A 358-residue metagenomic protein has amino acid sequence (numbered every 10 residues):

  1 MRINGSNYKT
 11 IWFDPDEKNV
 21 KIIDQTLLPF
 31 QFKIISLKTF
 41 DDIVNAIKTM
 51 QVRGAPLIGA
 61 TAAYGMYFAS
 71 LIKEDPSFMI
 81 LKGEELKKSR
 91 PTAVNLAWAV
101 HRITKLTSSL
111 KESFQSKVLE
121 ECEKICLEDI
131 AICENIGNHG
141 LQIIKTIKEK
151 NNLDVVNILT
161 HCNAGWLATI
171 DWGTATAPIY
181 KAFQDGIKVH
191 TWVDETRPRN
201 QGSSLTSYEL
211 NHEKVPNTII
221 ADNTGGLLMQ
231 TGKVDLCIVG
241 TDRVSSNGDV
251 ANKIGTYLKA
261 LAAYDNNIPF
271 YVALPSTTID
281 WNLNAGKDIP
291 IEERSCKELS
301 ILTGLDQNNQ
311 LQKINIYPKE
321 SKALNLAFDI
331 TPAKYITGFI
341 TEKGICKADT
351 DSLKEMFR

Functional and structural regions predicted by a protein language model:
M1-D41: Positively charged, low-complexity intrinsically disordered leader regions
I23, T61, G65, L159-N163 (+3 more regions): Short beta-strand segments
T26-P29, T39-K48, V118-E123, N157-N163 (+2 more regions): Glycine/charged-rich beta-loop-alpha catalytic/anionic-binding loops adjacent to active sites
Q31-D42, S113-Q115, D154, T206 (+1 more regions): Acidic-glycine-rich active-site phosphate/pyrophosphate-binding loop
I34-T39, G165-T169, S246-A251: Short, glycine-rich nucleotide/cofactor-binding loops
I35-Q51, V156-T160, Q310-E320: Short, hydrophobic/aliphatic alpha-helical segments
Q51-I220: N-terminal active-site beta-alpha-beta segment that forms phosphate/nucleotide-binding and substrate-recognition loops
K188, D194-R358: Conserved phosphate- and dinucleotide-binding cores of soluble alpha/beta proteins, encompassing both enzyme active
